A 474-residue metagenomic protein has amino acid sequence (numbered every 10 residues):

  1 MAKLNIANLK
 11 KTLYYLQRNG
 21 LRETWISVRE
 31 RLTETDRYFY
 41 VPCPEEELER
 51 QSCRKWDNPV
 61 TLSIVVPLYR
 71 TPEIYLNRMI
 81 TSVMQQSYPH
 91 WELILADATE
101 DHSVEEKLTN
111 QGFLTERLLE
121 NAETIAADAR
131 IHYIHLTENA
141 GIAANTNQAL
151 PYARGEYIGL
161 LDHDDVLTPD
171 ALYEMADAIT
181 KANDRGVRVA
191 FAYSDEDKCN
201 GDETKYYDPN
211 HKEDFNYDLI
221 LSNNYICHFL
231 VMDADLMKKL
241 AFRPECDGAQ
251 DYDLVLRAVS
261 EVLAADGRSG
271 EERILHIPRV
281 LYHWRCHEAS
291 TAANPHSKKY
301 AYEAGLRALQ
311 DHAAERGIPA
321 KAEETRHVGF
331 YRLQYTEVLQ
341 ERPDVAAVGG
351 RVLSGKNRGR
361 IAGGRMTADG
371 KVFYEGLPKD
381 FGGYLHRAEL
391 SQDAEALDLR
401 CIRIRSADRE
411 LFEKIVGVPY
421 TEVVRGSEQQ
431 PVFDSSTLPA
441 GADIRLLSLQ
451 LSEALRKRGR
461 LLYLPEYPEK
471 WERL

Functional and structural regions predicted by a protein language model:
Y14-S82, E324-E341: N-proximal low-complexity "stem/linker" segments adjacent to membrane-targeting elements
T81-H90: Short, acidic, metal-binding catalytic loop of nucleotide-sugar glycosyltransferases
P89, D97-T115, E138, T336 (+1 more regions): A conserved acidic beta->alpha catalytic loop
L136-A153: Glycine-rich, basic loop-to-helix element that forms the pyrophosphate-binding segment of sugar-nucleotide handling
P151, Y206-M237, C246-D247, G359 (+2 more regions): A recurrent flexible, glycine/aromatic-enriched loop bordering the glycosyltransferase active site that acts as
I158: Short aromatic/hydrophobic "clamp" motif used to bind/position activated sugar donors
D170-Y206, L339-K371, R460-L461: Conserved donor NDP-sugar-binding/catalytic core segment of glycosyltransferases
Y217-R307, D398-L399, E413-Y420, S435-A440: Conserved nucleotide-sugar donor-binding catalytic segment
